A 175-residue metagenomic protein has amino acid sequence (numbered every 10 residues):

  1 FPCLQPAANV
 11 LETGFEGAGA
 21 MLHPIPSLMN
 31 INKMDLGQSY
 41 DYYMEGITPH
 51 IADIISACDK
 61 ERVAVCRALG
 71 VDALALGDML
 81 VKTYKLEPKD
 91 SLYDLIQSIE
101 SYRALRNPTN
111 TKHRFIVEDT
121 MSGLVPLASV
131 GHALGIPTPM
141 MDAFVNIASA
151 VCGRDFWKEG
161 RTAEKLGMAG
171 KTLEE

Functional and structural regions predicted by a protein language model:
F1-D78: Active-site-lining helix/loop region of Rossmann-like oxidoreductase modules
A52-E175: NAD(P)-dependent Rossmann-like dehydrogenase/reductase catalytic/cofactor-binding core
